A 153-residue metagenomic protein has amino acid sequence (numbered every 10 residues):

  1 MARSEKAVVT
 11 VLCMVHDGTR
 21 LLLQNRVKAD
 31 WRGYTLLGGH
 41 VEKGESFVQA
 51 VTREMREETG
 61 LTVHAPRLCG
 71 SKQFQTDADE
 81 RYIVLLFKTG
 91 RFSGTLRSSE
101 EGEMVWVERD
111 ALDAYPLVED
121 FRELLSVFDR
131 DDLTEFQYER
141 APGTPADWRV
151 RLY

Functional and structural regions predicted by a protein language model:
M1-L21: Conserved N-terminal beta-strand and adjoining loop/helix that marks the start of the Nudix/MutT-like hydrolase domain
S4, H16, N25-V27, R53-E57 (+1 more regions): Recognition helices and adjacent regulatory flanks at domain boundaries
H16-R20, A29-D30, E42, G90-T95 (+1 more regions): Short, charged/polar surface micro-motifs in flexible loops or helix N-caps
T35-L36: A short gly/proline-enriched turn/hairpin at secondary-structure junctions
V41-H64, F74-V127, R149-Y153: Unchanged
V127-Y153: Charged phosphate-binding loop/patch that engages nucleotide di/tri-phosphates or the phosphate backbone of nucleic
